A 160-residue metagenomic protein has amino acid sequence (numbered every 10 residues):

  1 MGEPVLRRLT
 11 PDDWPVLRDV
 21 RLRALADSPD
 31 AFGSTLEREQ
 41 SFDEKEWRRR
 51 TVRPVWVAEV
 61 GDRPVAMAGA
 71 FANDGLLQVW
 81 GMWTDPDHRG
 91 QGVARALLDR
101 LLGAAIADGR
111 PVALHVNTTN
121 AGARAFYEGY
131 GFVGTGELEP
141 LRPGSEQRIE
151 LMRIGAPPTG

Functional and structural regions predicted by a protein language model:
M1, D27-D30, R38, A107 (+2 more regions): General secondary-structure edge motif
E3-L6: Extreme N-terminal starter segment of soluble prokaryotic enzymes
R8-D87, L98-A104, L138-P140, G155-T159: Acetyl-CoA-dependent GNAT
T35, G90, P111-V112: A generic structural signal for short
R63, G81, D85-D99, N117-A125 (+1 more regions): Conserved glycine-rich acetyl-CoA-binding loop
A96-P111, V133: Conserved acyl-CoA
P111-R124, E128-G160: C-terminal "cap" of GNAT-fold acetyltransferases
